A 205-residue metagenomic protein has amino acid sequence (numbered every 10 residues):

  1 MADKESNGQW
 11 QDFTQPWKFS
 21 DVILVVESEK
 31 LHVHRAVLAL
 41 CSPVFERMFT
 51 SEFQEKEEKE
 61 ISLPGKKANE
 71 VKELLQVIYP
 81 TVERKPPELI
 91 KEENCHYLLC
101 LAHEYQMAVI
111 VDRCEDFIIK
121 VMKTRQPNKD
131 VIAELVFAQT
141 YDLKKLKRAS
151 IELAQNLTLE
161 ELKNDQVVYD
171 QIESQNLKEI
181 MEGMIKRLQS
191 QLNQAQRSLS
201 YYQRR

Functional and structural regions predicted by a protein language model:
M1-A39, N69, E73-E93, E179 (+4 more regions): N-terminal BTB/POZ boundary and linker segment
E5-S6, Q11, E55, A133 (+2 more regions): Short, functionally important structural connectors and interaction interfaces within domains
F13, M48, V77, L153 (+1 more regions): Residues that form generic nucleotide/phosphate-binding pockets
W17, D21-E58, E73, Q106 (+1 more regions): Alpha-helical oligomerization interface recognition
S51-L63, N128, I132, Y201-R204: Interdomain boundary/hinge elements
V82-Y169: Post-BTB helical module
A154, T158-R205: Acidic, low-complexity intrinsically disordered segments
